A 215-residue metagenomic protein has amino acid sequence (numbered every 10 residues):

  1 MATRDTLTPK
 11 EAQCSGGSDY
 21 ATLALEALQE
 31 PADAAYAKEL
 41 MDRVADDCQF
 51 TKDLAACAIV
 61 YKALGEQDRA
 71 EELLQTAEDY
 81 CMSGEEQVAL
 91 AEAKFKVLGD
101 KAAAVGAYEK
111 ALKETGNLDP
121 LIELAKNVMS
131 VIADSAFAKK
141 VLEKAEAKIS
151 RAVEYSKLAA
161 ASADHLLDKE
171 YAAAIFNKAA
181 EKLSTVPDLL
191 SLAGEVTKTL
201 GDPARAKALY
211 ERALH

Functional and structural regions predicted by a protein language model:
A2-E11, A34-V44, R69-E78, A102-L112 (+3 more regions): Alpha-helical repeat scaffolds
C14-A21, C48-A56, Y80-A89, K101-A102 (+4 more regions): Generic helix N-cap/helix-start motif at coil->alpha-helix transitions
D19-E30: Alpha-helical segment of the N-proximal tetratricopeptide repeat
E26-A27, V60, A93, V97 (+3 more regions): Residue-level signature for tetratricopeptide repeat
P31, L64, V97-L98, V131-I132 (+2 more regions): Structural motif corresponding to the intra-repeat A-B loop/turn of tetratricopeptide repeats
A32-D33, Q49: Charged, low-complexity interaction regions
V44-A45, K94: Intrinsically disordered, low-complexity tandem-repeat regions
